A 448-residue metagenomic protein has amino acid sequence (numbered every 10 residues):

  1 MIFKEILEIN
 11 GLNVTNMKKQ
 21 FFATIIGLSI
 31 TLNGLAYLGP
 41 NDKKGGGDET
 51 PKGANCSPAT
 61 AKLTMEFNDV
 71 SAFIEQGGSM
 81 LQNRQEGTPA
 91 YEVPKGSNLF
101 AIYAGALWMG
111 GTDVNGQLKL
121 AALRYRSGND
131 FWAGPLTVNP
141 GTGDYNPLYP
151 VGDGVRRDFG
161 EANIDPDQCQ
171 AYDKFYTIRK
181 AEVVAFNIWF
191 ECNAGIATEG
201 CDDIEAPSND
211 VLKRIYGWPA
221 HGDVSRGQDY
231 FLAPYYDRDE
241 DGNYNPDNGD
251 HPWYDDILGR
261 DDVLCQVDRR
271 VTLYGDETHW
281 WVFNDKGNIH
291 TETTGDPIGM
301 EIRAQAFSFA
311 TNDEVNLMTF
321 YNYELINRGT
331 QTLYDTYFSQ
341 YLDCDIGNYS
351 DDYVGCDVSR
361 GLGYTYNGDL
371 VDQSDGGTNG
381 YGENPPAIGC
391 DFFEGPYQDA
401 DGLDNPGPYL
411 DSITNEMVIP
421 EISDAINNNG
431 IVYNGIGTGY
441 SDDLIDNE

Functional and structural regions predicted by a protein language model:
M1-N41: Bacterial Sec-dependent N-terminal signal peptides
Y37-E448: A long-range scaffold signal marking pre-active-site subdomains of enzyme folds
